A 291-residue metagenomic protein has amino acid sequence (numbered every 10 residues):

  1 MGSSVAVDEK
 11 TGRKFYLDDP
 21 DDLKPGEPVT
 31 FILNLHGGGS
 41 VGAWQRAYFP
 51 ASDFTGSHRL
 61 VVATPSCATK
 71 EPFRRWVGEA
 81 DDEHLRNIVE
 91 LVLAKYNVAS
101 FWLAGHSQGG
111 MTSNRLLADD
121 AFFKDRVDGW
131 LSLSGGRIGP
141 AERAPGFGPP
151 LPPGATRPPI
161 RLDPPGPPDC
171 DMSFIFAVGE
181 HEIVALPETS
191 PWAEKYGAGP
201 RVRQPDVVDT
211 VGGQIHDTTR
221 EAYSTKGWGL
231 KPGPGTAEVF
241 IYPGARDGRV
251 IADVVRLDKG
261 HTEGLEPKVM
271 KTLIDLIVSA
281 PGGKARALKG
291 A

Functional and structural regions predicted by a protein language model:
M1-F31, V61, W76-A80, A99-L131 (+5 more regions): A domain-start/cap signature at the N-terminus of enzymes
D22, G38-S40, A68-K70, H181-I183 (+1 more regions): Acidic glycine-/aspartate-rich tracts in secreted/extracellular proteins
F31, G38-L91, G235-V239, I251-V254: Active-site machinery of serine-nucleophile hydrolases
F54-G56, P165-C170: Short, conserved loop/helix-junction motifs that constitute active-site signature segments in enzyme catalytic cores
I175-V178: Short beta-strand/loop motif that positions the catalytic acidic residue of the alpha/beta-hydrolase fold
H181-A185, H261-E263: Acidic catalytic loop of the alpha/beta-hydrolase fold
L265-K271: Post-His helix in hydrolase/transferase enzymes
